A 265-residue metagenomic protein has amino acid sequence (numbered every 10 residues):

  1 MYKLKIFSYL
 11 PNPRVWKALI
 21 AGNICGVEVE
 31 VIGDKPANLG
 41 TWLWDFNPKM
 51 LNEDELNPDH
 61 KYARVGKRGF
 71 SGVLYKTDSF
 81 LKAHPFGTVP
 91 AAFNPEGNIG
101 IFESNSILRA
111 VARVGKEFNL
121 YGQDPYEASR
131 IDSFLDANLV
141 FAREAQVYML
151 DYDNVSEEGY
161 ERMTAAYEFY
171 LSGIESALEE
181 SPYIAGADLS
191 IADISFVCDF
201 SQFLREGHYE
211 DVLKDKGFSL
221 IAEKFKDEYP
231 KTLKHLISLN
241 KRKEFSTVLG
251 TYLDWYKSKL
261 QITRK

Functional and structural regions predicted by a protein language model:
M1-T164, F169: GST-like domain detector, emphasizing the conserved glutathione-binding G-site in the N-terminal thioredoxin-like
Y2-K5, S219-A222, R264: A short, structure-level motif marking secondary-structure boundaries and short turns
V31, A187, V248-L249: A generic structural-conservation signal
P36-G40, T247-K265: C-terminal/domain-terminus segments
A92-N94, L239, I262-T263: Short beta-strand element of the conserved SAM-dependent methyltransferase core
G122-K241: GST-like fold's C-terminal all-alpha helical module
